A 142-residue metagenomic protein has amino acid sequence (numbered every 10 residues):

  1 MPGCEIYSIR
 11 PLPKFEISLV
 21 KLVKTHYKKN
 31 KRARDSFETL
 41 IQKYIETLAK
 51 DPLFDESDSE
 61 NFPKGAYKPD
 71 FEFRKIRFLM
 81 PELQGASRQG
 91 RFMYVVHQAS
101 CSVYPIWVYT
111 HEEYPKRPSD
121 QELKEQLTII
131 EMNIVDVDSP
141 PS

Functional and structural regions predicted by a protein language model:
M1-A86, A99-S102, E112-S142: Basic, Lys/Arg-enriched alpha-helical interface segments
S87-F92: Short, surface-exposed coil-to-beta transition loops
M93-Q98: Short conserved beta-strand segments at catalytic cores or DNA/RNA-binding microdomains of nucleic-acid binding
V108-Y109: Compact beta-sheet-dominated globular domain cores
